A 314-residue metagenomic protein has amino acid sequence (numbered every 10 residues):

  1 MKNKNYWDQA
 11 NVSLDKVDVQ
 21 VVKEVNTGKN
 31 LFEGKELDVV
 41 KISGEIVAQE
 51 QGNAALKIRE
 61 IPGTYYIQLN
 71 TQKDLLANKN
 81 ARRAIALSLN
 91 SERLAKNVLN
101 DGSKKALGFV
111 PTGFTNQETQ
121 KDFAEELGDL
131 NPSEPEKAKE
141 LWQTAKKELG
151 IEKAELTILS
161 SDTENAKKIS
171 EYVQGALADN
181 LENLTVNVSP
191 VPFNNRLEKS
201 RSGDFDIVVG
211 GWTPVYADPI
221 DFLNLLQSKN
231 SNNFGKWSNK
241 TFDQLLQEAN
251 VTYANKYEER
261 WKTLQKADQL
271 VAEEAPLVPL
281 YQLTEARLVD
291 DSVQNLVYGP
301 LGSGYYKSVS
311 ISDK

Functional and structural regions predicted by a protein language model:
M1-E24, V47-T64: Aromatic-rich, solvent-exposed beta-strand/loop patch
M1-N5, A55, R59-A84, S88 (+3 more regions): A bilobed periplasmic-binding-protein/Venus flytrap-type ligand-binding module shared by bacterial periplasmic
D18-N30, E45, V188-E198: Short helix-initiation/N-cap motifs at beta->coil->alpha
L37-S43, D206-G211: Paired acidic/hydrophobic, glycine-rich loop segments that form the ligand-binding mouth/hinge of periplasmic-binding
K41-N53, P214-P219: A ligand-binding cleft/hinge motif common to bilobed small-molecule-binding domains
S88-E118, E164-Q174, R201-K314: Detector for C-terminal structural segments
K105-T144, N165-K167: Structural transition elements
P135, Q143-P214, E285: Ligand/substrate-recognition segments at binding pockets and active sites
